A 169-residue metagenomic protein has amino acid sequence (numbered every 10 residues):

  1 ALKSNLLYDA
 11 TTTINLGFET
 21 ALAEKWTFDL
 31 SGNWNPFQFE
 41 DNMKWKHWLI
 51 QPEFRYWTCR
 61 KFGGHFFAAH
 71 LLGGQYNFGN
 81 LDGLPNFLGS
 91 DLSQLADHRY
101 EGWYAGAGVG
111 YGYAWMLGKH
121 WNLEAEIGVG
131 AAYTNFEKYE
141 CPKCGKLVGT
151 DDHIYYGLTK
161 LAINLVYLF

Functional and structural regions predicted by a protein language model:
A1, T11-T13, H47-Q51, G102-G108 (+2 more regions): Transmembrane beta-barrel architecture of outer-membrane proteins
K3-G17, N35-K46, K61: Solvent-exposed loop/turn segments connecting transmembrane beta-strands in outer-membrane beta-barrel proteins
S4, F18, L30-G32, P52 (+4 more regions): Membrane-embedded beta-strand positions of outer-membrane beta-barrel proteins
L6-A10, G32-Q38, Y56-T58, L71-N77 (+2 more regions): Transmembrane beta-strands of outer-membrane beta-barrel pores
L22-E24, P52-R60, G112-L117, Y167-F169: Outer-membrane beta-barrel proteins
K25-F28, F62, H120-L123: Repeated loop/turn-to-beta-strand initiation elements of outer-membrane beta-barrel proteins
N33-H47, Q75-W103, N135-I154: Flexible, solvent-exposed loop segments that connect beta-strands
Y155-F169: Outer-membrane beta-barrel "beta-signal"
